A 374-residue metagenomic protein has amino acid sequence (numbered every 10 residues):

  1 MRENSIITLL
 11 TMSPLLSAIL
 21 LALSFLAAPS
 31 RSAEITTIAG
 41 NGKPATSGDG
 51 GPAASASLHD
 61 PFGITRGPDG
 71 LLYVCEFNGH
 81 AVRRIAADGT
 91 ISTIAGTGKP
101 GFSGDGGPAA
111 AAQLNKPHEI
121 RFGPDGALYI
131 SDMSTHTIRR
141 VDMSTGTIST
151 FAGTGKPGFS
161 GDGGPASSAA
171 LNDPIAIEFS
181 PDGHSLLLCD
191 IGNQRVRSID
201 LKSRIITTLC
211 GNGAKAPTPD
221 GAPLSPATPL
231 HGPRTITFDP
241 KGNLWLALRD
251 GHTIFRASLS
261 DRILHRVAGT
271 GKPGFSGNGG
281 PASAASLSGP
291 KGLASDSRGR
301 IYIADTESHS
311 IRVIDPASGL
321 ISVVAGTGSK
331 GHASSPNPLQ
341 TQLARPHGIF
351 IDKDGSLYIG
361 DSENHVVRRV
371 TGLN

Functional and structural regions predicted by a protein language model:
T11-F25: Bacterial N-terminal signal peptides
E34-D60, T90-K116, T145-D173, S203-G232 (+3 more regions): Gly/Pro-rich loop segments of beta-rich domains
R66-D69, F122-D125, F179-G183, F238-K241 (+2 more regions): Residue-level detector of Asp-centered blade-edge/turn motifs that repeat once per structural unit in beta-propeller
L71-Y73, A127-Y129, S185-L187, N243-W245 (+2 more regions): Conserved beta-propeller blade signature
F77, M133, I191, R249 (+3 more regions): Short loop/turn segments immediately following the C-termini of beta-strands
H80-R84, T90, H136-R140, T147 (+6 more regions): A short loop-to-beta-strand structural motif that recurs across blades of beta-propeller domains
R345-N374: Blade-level signature of beta-propeller repeat domains, shared across WD40, Kelch, NHL, RCC1 and BNR/Asp-box propellers
